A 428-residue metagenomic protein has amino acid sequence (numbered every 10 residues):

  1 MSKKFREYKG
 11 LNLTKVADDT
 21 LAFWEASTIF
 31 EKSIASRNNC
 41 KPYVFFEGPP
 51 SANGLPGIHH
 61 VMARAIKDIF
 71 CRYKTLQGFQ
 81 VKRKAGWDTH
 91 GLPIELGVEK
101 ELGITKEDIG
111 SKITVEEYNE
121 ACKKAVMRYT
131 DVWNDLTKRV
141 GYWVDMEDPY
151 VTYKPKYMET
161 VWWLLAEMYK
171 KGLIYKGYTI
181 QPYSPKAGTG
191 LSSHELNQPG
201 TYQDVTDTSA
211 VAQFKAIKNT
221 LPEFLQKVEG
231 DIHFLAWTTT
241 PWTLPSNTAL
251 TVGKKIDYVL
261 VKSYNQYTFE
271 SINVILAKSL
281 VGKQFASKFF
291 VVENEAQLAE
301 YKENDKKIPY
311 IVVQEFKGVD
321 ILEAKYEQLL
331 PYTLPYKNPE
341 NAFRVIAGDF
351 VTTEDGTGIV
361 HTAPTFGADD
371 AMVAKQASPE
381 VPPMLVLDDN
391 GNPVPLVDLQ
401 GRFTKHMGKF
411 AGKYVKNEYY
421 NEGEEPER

Functional and structural regions predicted by a protein language model:
S2-Y267, A363-Q376, E380-A411, E427: N-terminal, positively charged nucleic-acid-binding surface of large information/translation enzymes
K9, T189, E229, V281 (+4 more regions): Feature targets compositionally biased, intrinsically disordered low-complexity regions with long contiguous runs
I256, Y264-D389, P395-L396, R402 (+1 more regions): Catalytic alpha/beta core of large soluble enzyme barrels
K416-Y419: Long, charge-rich C-terminal accessory regions
E422-R428: Phosphate/diphosphate-binding loops
